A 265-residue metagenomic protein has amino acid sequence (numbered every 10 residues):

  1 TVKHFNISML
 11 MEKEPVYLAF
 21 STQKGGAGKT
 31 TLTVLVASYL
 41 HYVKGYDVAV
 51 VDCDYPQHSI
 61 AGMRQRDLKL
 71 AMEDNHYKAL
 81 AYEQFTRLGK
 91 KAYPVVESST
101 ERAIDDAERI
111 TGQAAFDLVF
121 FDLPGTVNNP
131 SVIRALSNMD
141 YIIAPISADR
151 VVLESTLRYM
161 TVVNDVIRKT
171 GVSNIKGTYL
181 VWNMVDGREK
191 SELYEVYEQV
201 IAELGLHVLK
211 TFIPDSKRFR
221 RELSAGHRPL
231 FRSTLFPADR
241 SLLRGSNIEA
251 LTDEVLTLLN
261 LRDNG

Functional and structural regions predicted by a protein language model:
T1-Y17, T252, N260-G265: Acidic-aromatic/histidine active-site loop/patch
S8-Y42, Y46: Walker A (P-loop) phosphate-binding motif
S21-A27, Y42-V119: P-loop/Walker-type NTP enzyme "switch/lid" segment
V50, F121, A144, L180-W182: Structural beta-sheet core signal
P130-R150: Inter-motif core of Ras-like GTPase G domains
T156-V172: Conserved C-terminal guanine-recognition region of P-loop GTPase G domains, centered on the G4
M184-S233: Beta-strand-loop-alpha "switch" segments that mediate conformational coupling across diverse proteins
L230-G265: NTP-binding/hydrolysis catalytic cores, primarily Walker-type P-loop NTPases
